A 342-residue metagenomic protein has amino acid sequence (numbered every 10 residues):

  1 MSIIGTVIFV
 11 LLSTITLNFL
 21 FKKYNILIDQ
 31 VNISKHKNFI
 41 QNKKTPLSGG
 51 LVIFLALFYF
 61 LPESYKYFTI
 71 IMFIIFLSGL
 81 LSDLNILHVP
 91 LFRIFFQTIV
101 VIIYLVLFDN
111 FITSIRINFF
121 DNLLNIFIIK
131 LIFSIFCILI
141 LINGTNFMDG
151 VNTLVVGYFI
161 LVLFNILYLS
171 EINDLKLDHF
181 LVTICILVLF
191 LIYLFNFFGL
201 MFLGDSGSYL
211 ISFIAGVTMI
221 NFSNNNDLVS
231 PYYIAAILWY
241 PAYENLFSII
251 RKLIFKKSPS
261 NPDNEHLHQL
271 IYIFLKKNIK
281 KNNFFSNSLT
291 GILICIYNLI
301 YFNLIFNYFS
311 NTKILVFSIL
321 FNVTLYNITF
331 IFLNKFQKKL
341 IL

Functional and structural regions predicted by a protein language model:
M1-A242: "…together with the soluble PPM/PP2C metallo-phosphatase catalytic core" -> "…together with the soluble PPM/PP2C
F19-P46, F247-F284: Cytosolic, membrane-interface loops and tails of multi-pass inner-membrane proteins
A56-F60, N287-F309: Alpha-helical transmembrane segments and their membrane-interface junctions in multi-pass membrane proteins
L77-S82, I86-R93, F309-L342: Alpha-helical transmembrane segments and their immediate juxtamembrane interface regions
V89-R93, I126-I129, G204, N282-L293 (+2 more regions): Membrane-interface starts of transmembrane alpha-helices
F195-N196, F222-N225, F247, I305-T312: Transmembrane helix-loop junctions in multi-pass membrane proteins
N226-A235, F302, N311-S318: Structural signal for the N-terminal portions of transmembrane helices and their immediately preceding loop/interface
Y243-R251, F255, T329-Q337: Membrane-helix cytosolic exit motif
